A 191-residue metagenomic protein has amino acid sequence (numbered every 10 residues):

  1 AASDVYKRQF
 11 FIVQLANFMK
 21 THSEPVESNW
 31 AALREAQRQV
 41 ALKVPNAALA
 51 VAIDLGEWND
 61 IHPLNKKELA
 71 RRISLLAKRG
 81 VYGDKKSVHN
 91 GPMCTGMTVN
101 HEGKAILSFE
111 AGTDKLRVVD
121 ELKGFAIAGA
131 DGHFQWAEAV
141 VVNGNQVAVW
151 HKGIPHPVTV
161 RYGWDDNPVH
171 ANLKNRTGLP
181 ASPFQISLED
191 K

Functional and structural regions predicted by a protein language model:
A1-Y6: Short, small-residue-biased leader/transition segments that mark boundaries at the very start of proteins
K7-E27: Active-site segments of SGNH/GDSL-like serine hydrolases that catalyze O-acetyl group transfer/hydrolysis on lipids
K7-F11, L42-L49: Loop/turn elements at helix/coil->beta-strand transitions in domains of secreted/extracellular proteins
H22-V26, G56-K66: Active-site rim elements
S28-Q39: Alpha-helical scaffolding within the catalytic cores of extracellular/periplasmic polymer-degrading hydrolases
L42, S74-Y82: Sec-exported extracytoplasmic/periplasmic mature domains
L64, E68, R79-D120: Surface beta-strand/loop "capping" patches
G112-K191: C-terminal beta-sandwich/jelly-roll accessory domains of carbohydrate-active enzymes
